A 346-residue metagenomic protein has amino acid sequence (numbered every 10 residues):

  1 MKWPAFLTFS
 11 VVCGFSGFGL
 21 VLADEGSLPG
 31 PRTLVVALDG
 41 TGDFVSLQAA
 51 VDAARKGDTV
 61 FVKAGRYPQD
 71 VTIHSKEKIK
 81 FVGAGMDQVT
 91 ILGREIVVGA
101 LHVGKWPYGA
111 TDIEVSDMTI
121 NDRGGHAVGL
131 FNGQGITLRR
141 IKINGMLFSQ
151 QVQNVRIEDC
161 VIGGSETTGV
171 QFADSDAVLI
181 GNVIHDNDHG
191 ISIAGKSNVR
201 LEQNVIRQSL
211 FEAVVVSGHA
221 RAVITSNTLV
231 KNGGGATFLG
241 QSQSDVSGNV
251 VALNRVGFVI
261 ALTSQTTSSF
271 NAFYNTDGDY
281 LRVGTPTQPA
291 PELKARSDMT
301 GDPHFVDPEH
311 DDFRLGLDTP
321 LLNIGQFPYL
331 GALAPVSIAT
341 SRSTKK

Functional and structural regions predicted by a protein language model:
M1-P4: Positively charged n-region of N-terminal signal peptides that target proteins for export
L7-G17: Bacterial N-terminal signal peptides
L20-A53, K63-R66, P303-E309: Right-handed parallel beta-helix/beta-solenoid
G26, V45-A53, P68-S75, F81 (+4 more regions): Short, T/G/N/S-enriched strand-turn elements that build extracellular solenoid repeat scaffolds
L38-T41, T59, A64, K78-G125 (+1 more regions): Right-handed parallel beta-helix/beta-spiral solenoid domain characteristic of secreted/periplasmic
D58-F61, A261-K346: Acidic, glycine- and Ser/Thr-rich low-complexity intrinsically disordered tracts in extracellular/secreted proteins
D70, V98-H102, D112, H126-A127 (+8 more regions): Structural detector of coil-to-beta-strand junctions
V82-Q88, G109-D122, Q134-G145, Q153-T168 (+6 more regions): Right-handed parallel beta-helix
